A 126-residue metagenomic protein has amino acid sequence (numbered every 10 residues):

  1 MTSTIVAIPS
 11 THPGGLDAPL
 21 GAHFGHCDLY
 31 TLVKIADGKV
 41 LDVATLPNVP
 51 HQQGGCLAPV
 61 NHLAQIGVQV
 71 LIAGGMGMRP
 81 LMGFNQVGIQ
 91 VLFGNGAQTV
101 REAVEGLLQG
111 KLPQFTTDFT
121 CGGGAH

Functional and structural regions predicted by a protein language model:
M1-G54, Q86, L92, G96-H126: Non-catalytic interface/targeting segments
V60-G96: Mid-chain, well-packed structural core segment of small domains
